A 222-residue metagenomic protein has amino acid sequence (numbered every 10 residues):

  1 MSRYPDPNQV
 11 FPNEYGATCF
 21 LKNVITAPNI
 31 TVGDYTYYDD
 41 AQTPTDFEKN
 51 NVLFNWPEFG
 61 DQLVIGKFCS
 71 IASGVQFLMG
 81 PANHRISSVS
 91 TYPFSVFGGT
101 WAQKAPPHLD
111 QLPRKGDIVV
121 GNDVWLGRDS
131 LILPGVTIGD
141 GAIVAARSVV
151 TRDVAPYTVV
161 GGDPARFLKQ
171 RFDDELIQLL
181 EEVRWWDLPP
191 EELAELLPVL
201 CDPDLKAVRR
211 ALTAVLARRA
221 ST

Functional and structural regions predicted by a protein language model:
M1-N29, F94: Extended, small-residue-rich solenoid/repeat segments and analogous flexible loops that form exposed scaffolds
S2, F94-S95, A102-I132, P164-T222: C-terminal segments of enzyme domains that contribute to small-molecule binding surfaces
F20, I30, Y37-I132: Flexible, glycine/small-residue-enriched loop-and-beta-strand segment within the central core of proteins
I118, D129-A142, V150-T151: Beta-rich strand-turn-strand
V144, G162: Conserved G/P- and acidic residue-centered "switch" motifs that form tight phosphate/ATP-binding loops in soluble
S148-V150, A165: Short coil-to-beta-strand initiation/turn motif
